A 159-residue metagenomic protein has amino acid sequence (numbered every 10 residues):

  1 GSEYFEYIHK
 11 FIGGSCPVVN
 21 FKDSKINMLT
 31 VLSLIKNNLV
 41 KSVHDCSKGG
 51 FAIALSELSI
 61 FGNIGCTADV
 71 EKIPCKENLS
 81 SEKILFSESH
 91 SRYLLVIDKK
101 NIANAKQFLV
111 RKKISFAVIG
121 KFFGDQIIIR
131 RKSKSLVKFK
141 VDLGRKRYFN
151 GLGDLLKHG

Functional and structural regions predicted by a protein language model:
G1-D23, N27-I35, H90, L94-N101: Mobile "lid/hinge" segments at catalytic clefts and subdomain interfaces of large enzymes
K36-G159: Glycine-/charge-enriched secondary-structure boundary and capping motifs
